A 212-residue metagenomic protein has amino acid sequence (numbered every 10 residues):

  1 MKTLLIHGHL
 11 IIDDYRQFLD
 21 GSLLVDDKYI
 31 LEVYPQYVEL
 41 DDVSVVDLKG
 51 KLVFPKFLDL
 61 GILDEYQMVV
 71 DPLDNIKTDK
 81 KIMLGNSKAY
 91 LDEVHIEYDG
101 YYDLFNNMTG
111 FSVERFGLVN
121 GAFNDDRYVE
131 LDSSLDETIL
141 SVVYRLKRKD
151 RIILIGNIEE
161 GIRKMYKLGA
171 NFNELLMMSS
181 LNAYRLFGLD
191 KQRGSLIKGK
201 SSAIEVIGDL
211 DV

Functional and structural regions predicted by a protein language model:
M1-E39, L189: N-terminal metal-binding scaffold of metallo-dependent hydrolase/deaminase domains
M1-K2, L10-D14, V46-D47, K191-L196 (+1 more regions): Histidine- and aromatic-rich ligand-binding microenvironments
K2-H7, E39-D74: Replace "His-x-His-based motif
G8-H9, L23, K28, G50 (+4 more regions): Divalent metal-coordination and catalytic microenvironments
Q17, I30, Y37-V38, S134-D136 (+2 more regions): Short, glycine-/Ser/Thr-/acidic-enriched flexible segments
L31-E32, E65, S202: Generic structural signal for well-ordered beta-strand positions
L73-I152: Metal-coordinating catalytic core of metallo-dependent amide/deamination hydrolases
S141-G208: His/Asp/Glu-enriched, well-ordered alpha-helical/loop segment that forms or immediately abuts the divalent-metal
